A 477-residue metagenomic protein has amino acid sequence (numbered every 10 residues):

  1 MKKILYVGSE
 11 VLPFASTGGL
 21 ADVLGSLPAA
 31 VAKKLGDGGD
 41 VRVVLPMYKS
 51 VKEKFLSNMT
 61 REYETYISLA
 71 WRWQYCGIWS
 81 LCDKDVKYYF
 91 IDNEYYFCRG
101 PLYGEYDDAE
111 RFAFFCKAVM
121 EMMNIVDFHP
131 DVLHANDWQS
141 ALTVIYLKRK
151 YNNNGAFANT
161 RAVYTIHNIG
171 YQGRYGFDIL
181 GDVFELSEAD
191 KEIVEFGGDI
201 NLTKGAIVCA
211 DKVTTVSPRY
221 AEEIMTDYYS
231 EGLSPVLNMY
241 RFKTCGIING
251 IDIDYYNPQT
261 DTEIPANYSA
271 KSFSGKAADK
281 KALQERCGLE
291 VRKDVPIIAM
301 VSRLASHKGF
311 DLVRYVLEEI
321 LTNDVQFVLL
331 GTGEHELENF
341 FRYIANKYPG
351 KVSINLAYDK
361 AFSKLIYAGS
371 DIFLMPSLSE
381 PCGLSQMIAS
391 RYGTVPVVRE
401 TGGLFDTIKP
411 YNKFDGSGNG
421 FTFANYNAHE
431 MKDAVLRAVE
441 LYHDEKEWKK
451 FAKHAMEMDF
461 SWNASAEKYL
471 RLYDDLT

Functional and structural regions predicted by a protein language model:
M1-T477: Catalytic cores of nucleotide-sugar-dependent glycosyltransferases that transfer UDP/GDP/TDP-activated
